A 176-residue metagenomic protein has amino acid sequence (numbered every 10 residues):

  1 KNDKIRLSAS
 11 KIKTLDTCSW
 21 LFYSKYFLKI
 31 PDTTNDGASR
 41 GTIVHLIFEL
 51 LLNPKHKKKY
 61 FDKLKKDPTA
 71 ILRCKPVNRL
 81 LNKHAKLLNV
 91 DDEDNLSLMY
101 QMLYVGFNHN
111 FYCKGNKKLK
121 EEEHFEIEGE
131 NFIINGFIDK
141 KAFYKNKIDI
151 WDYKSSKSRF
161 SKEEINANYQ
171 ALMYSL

Functional and structural regions predicted by a protein language model:
N2-K4, S19-I30, L81-L87, D149-S158: Short amphipathic alpha-helical segments and their helix-coil junctions
K4-L7, D36, D91: Non-transmembrane, amphipathic alpha-helical segments
K4-T17, F132-Y144: An acidic intrinsically disordered interaction segment
A9-K57, E122-E123: Nuclease catalytic cores
K25-Y26, L46, L50, V105 (+2 more regions): Residue-level signal for well-ordered alpha-helical scaffold segments within enzymatic catalytic domains
D36, R40, V44, N95 (+2 more regions): Hydrophobic (often cysteine-bearing) scaffold residues that line and stabilize catalytic clefts of nucleotide/cofactor
I47-E123, E128: A non-catalytic, helix-rich entry segment at domain boundaries
L119-L176: Mg2+/Mn2+-dependent nuclease catalytic core
